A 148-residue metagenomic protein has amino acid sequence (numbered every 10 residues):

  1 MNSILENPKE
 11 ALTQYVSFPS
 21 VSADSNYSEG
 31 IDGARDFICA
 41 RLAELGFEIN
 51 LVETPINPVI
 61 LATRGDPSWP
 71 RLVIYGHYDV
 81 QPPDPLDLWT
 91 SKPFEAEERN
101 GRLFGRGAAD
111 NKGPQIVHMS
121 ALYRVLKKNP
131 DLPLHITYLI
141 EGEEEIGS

Functional and structural regions predicted by a protein language model:
M1-L86: N-terminal helical capping/dimerization or prosegment-like subdomains of hydrolases acting on amide or phosphate bonds
E10, D79, D110, E143-E145: Acidic active-site catalytic centers that drive phospho-/nucleotidyl reactions and related ester hydrolyses
D24-N26, A109, G142: Short, contiguous strand/loop micro-motifs
C39-A43, E98-N100, G142: A short, hydrophobic secondary-structure junction motif
V52, R106, L139-E141: Structural motif
T54-I56, G101, E143: Residues that form or immediately flank small-molecule/cofactor binding pockets and catalytic motifs
R71-T137: Active-site metal-coordination/substrate-binding segment of hydrolases, especially metallo-dependent peptidases
P133-S148: Histidine/acidic-residue-rich, glycine-tolerant segments that coordinate divalent metal ions
